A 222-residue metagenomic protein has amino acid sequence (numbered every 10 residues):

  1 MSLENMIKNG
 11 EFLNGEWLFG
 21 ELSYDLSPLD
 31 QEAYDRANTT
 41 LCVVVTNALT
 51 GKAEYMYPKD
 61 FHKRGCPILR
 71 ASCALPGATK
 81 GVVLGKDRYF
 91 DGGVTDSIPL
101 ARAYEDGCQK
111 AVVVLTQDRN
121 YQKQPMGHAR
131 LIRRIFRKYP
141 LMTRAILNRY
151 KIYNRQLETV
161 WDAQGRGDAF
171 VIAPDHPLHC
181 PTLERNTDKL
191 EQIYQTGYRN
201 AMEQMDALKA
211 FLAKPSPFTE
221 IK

Functional and structural regions predicted by a protein language model:
M1-K222: Patatin-like phospholipase
